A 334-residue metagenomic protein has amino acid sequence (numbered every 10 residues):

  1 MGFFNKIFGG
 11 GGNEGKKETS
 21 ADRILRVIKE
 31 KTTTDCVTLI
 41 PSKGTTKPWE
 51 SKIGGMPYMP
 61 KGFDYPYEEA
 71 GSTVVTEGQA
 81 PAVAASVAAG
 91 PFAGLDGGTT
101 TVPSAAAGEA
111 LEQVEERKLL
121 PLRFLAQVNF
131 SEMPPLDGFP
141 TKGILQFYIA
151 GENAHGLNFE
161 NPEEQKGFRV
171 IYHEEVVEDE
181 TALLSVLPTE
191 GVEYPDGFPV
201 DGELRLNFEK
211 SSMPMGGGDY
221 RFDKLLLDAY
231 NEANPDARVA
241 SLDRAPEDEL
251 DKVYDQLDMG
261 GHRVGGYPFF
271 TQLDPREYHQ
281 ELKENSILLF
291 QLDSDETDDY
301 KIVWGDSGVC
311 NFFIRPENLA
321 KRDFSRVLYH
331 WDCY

Functional and structural regions predicted by a protein language model:
F3-Y334: Preference for intrinsically disordered or flexible, low-complexity segments and adjacent hinge/connector residues
